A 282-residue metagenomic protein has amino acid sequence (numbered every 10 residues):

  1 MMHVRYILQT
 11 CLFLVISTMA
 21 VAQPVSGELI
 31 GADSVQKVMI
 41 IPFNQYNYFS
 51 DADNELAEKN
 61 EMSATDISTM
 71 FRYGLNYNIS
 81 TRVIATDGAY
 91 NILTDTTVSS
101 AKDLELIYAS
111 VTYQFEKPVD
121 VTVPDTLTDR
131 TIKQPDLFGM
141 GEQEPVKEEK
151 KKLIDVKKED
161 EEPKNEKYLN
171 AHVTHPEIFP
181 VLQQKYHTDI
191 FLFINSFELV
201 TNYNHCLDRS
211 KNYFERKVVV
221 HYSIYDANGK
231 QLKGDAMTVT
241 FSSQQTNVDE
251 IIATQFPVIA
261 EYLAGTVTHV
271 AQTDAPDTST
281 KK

Functional and structural regions predicted by a protein language model:
M1-I30: Bacterial Sec-dependent N-terminal signal peptides
M1-M2, M19, M39, M62 (+3 more regions): Detector for methionine-enriched segments
M2, N54-E58, R209: Short secondary-structure boundary/capping segments
S17, Y108-Y113, T280-K282: An exposure/low-complexity boundary signal
Q23-D51, S68, D155-C206, S210-K282: C-terminal/domain-edge helix-coil "capping" segments
N54-F193: N-terminal segment of the mature soluble domain
